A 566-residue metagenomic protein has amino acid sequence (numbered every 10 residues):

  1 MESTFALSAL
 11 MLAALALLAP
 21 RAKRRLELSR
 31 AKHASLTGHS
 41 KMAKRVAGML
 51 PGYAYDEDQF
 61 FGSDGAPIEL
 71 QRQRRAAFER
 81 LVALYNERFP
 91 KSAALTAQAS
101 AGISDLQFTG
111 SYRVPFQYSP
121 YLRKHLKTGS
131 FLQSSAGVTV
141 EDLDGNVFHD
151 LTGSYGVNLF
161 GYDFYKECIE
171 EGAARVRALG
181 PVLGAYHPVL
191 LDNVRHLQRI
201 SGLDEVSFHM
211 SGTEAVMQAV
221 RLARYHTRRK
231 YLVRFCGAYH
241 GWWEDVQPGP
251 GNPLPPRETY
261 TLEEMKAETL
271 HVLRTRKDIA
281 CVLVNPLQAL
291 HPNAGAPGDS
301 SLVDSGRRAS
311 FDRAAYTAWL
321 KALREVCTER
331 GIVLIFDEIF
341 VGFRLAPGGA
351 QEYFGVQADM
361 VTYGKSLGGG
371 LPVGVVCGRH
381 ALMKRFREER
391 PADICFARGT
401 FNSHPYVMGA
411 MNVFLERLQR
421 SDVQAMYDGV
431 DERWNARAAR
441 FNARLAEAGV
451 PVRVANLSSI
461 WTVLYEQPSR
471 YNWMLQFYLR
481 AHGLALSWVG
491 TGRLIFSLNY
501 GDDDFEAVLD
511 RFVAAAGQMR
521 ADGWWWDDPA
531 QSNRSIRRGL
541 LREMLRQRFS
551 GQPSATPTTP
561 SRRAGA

Functional and structural regions predicted by a protein language model:
M1-S201, S305, A309, R313 (+3 more regions): N-terminal glycine-rich, Lys/His-bearing helix-loop that initiates the first secondary-structure elements of many
L10-A19, T37-G38, M42-E69, N158-E167 (+3 more regions): PLP-dependent aspartate aminotransferase-fold enzymes
G110-Q117, A438-P468, L486-G492, W524-R534: Conserved small-domain helix->loop->beta segment predominantly found in fold-type I
S130-L132, D431-Y478, L498, L540-S550: Conserved PLP-binding catalytic core of the aspartate aminotransferase-like
V182-L190, V206-T213, C236-G237, F340 (+4 more regions): Active-site nucleophile and cofactor-binding loops and adjacent substrate-binding regions of central metabolic enzymes
S301-L345: Catalytic PLP-binding core of fold-type I/II PLP enzymes
V356-A443: Active-site C-terminal subdomain of aminotransferase-like
L418-Q419, H482-A566: PLP-dependent enzyme catalytic core of the Aspartate aminotransferase-like
